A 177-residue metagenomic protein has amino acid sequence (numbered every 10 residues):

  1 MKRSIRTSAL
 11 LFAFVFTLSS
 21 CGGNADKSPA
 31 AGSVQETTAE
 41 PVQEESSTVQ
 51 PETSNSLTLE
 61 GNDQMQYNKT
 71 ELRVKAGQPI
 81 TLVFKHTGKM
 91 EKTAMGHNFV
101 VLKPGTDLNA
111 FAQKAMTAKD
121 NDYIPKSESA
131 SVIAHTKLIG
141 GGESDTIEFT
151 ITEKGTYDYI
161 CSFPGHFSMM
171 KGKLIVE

Functional and structural regions predicted by a protein language model:
M1-A9: Bacterial N-terminal signal peptides that target proteins for export
T17-S20: C-terminal motif of bacterial Sec signal peptides marking the signal peptidase cleavage site
G22-E44: Short, low-complexity, disordered segments immediately C-terminal to signal peptides in bacterial exported proteins
A39-E44, Q66, K85-T87, A134-E177: Extracellular/periplasmic metallocenter environments
V49-I80, M90: N-terminal edge beta-strand
E91-F99, D158-I160: Beta-strand acidic-aromatic groove motif in beta-rich domains, primarily in extracellular
F99-L108, F167, V176-E177: Short edge-strand/loop segments of extracellular domains
T106-E153: Extracytoplasmic beta-sandwich strand-turn segments characteristic of Greek-key/jelly-roll folds
